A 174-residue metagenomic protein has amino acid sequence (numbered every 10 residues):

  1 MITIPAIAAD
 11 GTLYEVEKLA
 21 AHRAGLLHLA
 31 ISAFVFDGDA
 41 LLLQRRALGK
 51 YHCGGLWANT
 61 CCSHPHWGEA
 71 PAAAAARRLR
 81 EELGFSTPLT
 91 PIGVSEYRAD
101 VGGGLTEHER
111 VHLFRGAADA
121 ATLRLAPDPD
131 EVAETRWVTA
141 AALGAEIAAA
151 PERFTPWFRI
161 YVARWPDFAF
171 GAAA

Functional and structural regions predicted by a protein language model:
M1-S32: Acidic, metal-coordinating catalytic segment for phosphate/diphosphate chemistry, firing primarily on the Nudix
I2-I4, L29-I31, D39, H112 (+1 more regions): Change "...and in nucleic-acid phosphodiester-cleaving endonucleases..." to "...and in nucleic-acid processing enzymes
A6, V35, L43, R115-G116 (+1 more regions): Conserved hydrophobic "DFG−1" position in protein kinase catalytic cores
E17-L19, G55, W67, E96-V101 (+1 more regions): Nudix hydrolase/Nudix homology domain
A20-I31, F36-E81: Conserved Nudix-box catalytic region and its N-terminal flanking loop in Nudix hydrolases and closely related
A33, C61, P91, H112-F114: A structural signal for short, well-ordered beta-strand segments
F85-V94: A short coil-to-beta-strand element that immediately follows conserved catalytic motifs
